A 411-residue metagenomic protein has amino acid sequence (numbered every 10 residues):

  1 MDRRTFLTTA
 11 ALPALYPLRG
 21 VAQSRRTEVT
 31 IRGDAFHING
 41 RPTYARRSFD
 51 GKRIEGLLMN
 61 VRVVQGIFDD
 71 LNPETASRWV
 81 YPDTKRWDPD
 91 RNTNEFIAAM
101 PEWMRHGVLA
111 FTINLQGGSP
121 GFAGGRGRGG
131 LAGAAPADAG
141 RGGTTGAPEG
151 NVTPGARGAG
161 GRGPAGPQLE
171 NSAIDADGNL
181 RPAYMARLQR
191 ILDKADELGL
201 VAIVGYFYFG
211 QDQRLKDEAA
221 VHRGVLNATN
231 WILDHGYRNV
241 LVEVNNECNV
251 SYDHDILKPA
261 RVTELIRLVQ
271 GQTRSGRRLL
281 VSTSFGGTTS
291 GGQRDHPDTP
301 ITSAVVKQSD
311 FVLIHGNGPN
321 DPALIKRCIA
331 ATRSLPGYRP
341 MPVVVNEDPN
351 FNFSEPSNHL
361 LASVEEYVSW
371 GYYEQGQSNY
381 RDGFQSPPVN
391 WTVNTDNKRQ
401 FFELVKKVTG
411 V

Functional and structural regions predicted by a protein language model:
T5-A22: N-terminal export signals
T27, I31-I38, P42-D90, N94 (+2 more regions): Extended substrate-binding grooves/exosites of carbohydrate-active enzymes
T27-E197: Active-site-adjacent substrate/metal-binding segments within catalytic domains of carbohydrate-active enzymes
Q65, T112-A123, Y206-G210, N245-C248 (+1 more regions): Short, solvent-exposed turn/loop segments enriched in Gly/Ser/Thr/Pro and often Arg
W79-T93, L169-A183, Y208-A219, N245-I256 (+2 more regions): The substrate-binding groove and active-site-proximal loops of carbohydrate-active enzymes, especially glycoside
L180-L215, A220, A228-N230, V242: Substrate-binding cleft of carbohydrate-active enzyme catalytic domains
R223-L226, V240-L241, N245-Q400: Extracellular glycoside hydrolase catalytic/binding regions
